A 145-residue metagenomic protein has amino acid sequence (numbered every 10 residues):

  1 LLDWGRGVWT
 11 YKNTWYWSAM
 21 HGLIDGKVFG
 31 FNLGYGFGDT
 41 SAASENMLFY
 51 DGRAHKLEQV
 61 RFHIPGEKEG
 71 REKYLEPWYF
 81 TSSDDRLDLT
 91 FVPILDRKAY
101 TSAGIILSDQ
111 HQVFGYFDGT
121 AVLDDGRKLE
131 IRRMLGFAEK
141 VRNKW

Functional and structural regions predicted by a protein language model:
L1-W145: Structured soluble/peripheral alpha/beta segments that form catalytic or ligand/cofactor-binding pockets
